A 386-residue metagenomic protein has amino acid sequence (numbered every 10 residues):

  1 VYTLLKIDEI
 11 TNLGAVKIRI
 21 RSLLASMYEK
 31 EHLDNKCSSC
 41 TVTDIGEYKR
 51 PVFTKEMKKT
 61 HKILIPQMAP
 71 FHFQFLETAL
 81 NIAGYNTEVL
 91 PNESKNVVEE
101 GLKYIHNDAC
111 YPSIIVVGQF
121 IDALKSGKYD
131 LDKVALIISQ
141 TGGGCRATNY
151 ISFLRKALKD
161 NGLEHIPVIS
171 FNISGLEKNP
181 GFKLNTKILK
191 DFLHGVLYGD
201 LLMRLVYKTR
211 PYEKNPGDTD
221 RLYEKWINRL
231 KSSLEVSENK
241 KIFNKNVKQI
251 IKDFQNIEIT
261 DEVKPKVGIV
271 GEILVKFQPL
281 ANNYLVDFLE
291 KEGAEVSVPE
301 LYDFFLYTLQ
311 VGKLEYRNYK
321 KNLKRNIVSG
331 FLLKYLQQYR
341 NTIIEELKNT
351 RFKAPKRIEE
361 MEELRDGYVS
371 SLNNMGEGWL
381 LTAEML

Functional and structural regions predicted by a protein language model:
V1-L386: An N-terminal assembly and electron-transfer interface module characteristic of large anaerobic redox and radical
